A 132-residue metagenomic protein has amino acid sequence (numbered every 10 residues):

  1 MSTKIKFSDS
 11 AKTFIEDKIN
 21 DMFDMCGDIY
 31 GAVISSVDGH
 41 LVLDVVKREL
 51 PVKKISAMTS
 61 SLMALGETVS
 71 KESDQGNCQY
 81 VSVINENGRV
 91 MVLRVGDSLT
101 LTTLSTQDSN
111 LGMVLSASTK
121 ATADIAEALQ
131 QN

Functional and structural regions predicted by a protein language model:
M1-N132: Non-catalytic interaction/Regulatory regions outside core domains
